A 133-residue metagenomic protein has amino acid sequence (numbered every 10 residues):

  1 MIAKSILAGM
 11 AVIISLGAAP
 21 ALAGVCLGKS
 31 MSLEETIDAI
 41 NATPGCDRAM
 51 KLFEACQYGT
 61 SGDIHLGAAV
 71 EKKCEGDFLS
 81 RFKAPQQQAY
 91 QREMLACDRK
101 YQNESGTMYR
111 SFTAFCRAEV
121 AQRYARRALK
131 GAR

Functional and structural regions predicted by a protein language model:
M1-G9: Bacterial N-terminal signal peptides that target proteins for export
K4, I14, G24-V25: Polyanion-binding and phosphate-handling cores
G9-A11, A21-L22: Cleavable N-terminal signal peptides
V12-I13, E35: Generic anion/oxyanion-binding catalytic loop in active/binding sites
L16-P20: N-terminal signal peptide c-region/cleavage motif recognized by signal peptidases
A23-R133: Mitochondrial intermembrane space
